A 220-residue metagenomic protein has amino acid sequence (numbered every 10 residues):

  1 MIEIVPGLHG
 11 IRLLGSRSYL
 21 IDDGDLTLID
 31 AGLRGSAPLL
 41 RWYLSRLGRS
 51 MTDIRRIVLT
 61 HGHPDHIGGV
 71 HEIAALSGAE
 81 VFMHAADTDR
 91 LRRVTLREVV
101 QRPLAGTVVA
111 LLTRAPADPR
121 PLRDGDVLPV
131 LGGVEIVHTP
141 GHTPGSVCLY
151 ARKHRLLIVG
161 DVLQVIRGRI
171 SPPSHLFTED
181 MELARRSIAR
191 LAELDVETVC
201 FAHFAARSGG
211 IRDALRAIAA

Functional and structural regions predicted by a protein language model:
M1-L47, C148-G160, Q164-V165: Conserved beta-strand hairpin/beta-sheet module of binuclear metal-dependent hydrolase folds, prominently
G7, I21, D30, L40 (+9 more regions): Divalent metal-coordination and catalytic microenvironments
H9, E80, D118-R120, E135 (+1 more regions): Conserved beta-strand segments of alpha/beta enzyme cores
S16, G35, P64-D65, D89 (+2 more regions): Short alpha-helical
T27, V58, V81, L156-I158 (+1 more regions): Residue-level marker for buried hydrophobic side chains located in beta-strands that build the well-ordered beta-sheet
L33-G35, V127, G133-P140, P144-R216: Metallo-beta-lactamase
A37, S45-R123: Active-site HxH/HxHxD metal-binding segment of metal-dependent hydrolases
L40-W42, G69-E72, T95-L96, R152 (+2 more regions): Short amphipathic alpha-helical segments
